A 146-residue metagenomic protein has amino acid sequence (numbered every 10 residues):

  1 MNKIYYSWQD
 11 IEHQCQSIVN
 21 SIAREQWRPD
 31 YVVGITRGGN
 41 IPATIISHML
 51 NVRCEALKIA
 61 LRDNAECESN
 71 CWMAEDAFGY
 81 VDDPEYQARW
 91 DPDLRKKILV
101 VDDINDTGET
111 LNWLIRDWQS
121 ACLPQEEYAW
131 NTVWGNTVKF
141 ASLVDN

Functional and structural regions predicted by a protein language model:
M1-N146: PRPP-associated nucleotide enzymes
